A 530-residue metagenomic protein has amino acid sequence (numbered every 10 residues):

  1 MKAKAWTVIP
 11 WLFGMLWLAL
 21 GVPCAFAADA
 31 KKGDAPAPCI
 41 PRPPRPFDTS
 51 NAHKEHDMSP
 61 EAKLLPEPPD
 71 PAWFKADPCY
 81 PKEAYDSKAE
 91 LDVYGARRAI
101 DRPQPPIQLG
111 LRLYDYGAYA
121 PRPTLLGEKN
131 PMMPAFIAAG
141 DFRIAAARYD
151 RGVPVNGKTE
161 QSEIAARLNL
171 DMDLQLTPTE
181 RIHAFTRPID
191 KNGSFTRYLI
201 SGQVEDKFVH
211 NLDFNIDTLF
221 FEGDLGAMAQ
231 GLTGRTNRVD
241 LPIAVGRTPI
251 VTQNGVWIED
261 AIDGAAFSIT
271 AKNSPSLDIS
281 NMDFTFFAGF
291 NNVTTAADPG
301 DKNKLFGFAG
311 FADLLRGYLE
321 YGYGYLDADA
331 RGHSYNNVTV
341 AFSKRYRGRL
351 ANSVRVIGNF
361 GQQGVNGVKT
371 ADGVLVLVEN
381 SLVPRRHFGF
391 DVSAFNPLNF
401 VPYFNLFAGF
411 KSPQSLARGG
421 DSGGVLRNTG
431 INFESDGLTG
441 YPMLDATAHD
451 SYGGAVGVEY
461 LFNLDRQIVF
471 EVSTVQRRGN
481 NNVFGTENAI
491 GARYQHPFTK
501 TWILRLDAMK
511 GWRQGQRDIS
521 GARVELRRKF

Functional and structural regions predicted by a protein language model:
P10-G21: Bacterial N-terminal signal peptides
C24-T159, D171, T177: N-terminal periplasmic/intermembrane-space "pro-region" immediately following the signal or transit peptide
E90, G95-I100, P131, G157-G289 (+1 more regions): Outer-membrane beta-barrel channel domains
R122-A138, D173-I182, L225-L241, K272-D283 (+5 more regions): Short loop/turn motifs that connect adjacent beta-strands in outer-membrane beta-barrel proteins
P134, E160-L168, L212-L219, I258-D263 (+8 more regions): Residues that define the transmembrane beta-barrel architecture of outer-membrane proteins
P242, T248-G424: Signature for the C-terminal beta-barrel architecture of outer-membrane proteins
F311, E320-G332, N336-G364, L416-D507: Outer membrane beta-barrel transmembrane domains
V376, I490-A492, H496, A508 (+1 more regions): Outer-membrane beta-barrel "beta-signal"
